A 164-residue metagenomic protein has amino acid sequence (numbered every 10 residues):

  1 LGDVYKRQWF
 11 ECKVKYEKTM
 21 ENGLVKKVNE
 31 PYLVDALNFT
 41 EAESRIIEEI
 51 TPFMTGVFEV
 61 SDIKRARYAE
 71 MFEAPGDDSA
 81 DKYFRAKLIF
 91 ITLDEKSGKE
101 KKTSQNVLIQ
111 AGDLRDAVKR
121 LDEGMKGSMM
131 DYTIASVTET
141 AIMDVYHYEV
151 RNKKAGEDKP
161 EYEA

Functional and structural regions predicted by a protein language model:
L1-Y5: Short, small-residue-biased leader/transition segments that mark boundaries at the very start of proteins
K6-S44, F90: The feature marks the first
K18-D35, P52-T55, K99-V107, G127-M129 (+1 more regions): A cross-kingdom feature marking solvent-exposed beta-strand/loop segments within repeated, beta-rich binding/scaffold
D35-E70: Short, well-structured hydrophobic secondary-structure segments
I63-G76, V137-H147: Short amphipathic beta-strand and strand-loop transition segments with alternating hydrophobic
A66-M129: Short, solvent-exposed interaction modules
S128-A164: Glycine-rich, aromatic-bearing surface loops/beta-hairpins
